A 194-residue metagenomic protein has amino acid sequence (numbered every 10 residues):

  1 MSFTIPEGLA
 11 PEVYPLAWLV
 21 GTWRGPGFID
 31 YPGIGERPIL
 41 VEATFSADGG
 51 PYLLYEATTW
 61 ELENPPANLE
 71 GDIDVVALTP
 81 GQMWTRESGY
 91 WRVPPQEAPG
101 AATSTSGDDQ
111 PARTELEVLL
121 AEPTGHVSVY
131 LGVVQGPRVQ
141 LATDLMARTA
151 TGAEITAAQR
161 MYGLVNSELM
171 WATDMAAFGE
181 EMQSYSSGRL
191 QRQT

Functional and structural regions predicted by a protein language model:
M1-T194: Hydrophobic small-molecule pocket/channel-lining residues, especially in calycin-type beta-barrels
